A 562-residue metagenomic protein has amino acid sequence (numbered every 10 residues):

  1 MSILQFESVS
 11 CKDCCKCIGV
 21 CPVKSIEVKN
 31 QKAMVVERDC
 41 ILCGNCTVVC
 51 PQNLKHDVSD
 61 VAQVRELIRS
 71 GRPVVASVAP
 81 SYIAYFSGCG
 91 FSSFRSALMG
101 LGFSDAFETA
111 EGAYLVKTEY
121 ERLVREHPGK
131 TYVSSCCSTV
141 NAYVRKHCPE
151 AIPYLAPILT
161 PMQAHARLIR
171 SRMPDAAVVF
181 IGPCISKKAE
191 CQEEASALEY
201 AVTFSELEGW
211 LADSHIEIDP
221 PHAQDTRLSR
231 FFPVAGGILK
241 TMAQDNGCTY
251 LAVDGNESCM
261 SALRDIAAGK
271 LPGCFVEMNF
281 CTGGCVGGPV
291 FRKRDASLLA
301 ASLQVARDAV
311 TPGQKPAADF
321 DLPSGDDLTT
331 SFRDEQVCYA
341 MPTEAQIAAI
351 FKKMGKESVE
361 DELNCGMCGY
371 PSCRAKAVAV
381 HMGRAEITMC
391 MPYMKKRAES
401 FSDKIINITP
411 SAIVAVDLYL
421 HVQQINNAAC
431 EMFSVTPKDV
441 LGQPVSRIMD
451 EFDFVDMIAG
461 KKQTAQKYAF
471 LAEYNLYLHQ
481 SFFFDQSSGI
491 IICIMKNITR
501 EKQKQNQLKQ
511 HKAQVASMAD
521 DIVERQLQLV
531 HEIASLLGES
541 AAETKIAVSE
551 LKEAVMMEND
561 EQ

Functional and structural regions predicted by a protein language model:
I3-F6, K12-V36, I41, N45-D60 (+2 more regions): Iron-sulfur cluster-binding cysteine motifs and their immediate structural context in ferredoxin-like electron-transfer
V58-R333, C338, P342-A348, P371-V378: Iron-sulfur-associated redox domains of electron-transfer enzymes in respiratory and anaerobic energy metabolism
R397-C430: Sensory modules in modular signal-transduction proteins
K404-V414, Q510-S535, D560: PAS/LOV and related PAS-like sensory modules
A429-V440: PAS/PAS-like sensory domain cap-loop motif
K438-F454: PAS-family sensory/regulatory domains
E451-R500: PAS-family sensory/regulatory modules and their coupling/dimerization elements
D485-L529: Sensory coupling linkers of modular signal transduction proteins
